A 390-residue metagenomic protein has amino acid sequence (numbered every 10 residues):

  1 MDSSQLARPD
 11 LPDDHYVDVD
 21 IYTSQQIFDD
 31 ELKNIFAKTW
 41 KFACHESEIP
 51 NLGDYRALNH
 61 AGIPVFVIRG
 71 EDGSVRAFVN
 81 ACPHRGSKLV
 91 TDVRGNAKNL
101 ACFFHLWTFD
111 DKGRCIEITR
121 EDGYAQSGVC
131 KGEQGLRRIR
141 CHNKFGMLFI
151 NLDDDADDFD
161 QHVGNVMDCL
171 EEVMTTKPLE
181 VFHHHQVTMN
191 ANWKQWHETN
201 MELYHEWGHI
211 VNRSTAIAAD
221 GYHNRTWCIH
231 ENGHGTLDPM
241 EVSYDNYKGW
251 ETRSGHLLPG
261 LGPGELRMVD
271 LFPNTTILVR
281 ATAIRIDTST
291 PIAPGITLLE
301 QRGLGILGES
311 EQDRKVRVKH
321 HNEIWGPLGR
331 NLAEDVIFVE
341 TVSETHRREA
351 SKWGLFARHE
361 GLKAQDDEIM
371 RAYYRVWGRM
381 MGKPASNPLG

Functional and structural regions predicted by a protein language model:
M1-A7, S386-G390: Basic/polar N-terminal segments that are highly enriched at the extreme N-terminus, encompassing both cleavable
Q5-I21: Short, contiguous pre-domain boundary segments
I21-H60: Non-catalytic accessory segments flanking enzyme active sites
F36-W40, S87, H205: Generic structural signal for secondary-structure transition and capping sites
A37-P50, R120-Y124, R267-P273: Short Pro/Gly-enriched beta-strand edge/turn motifs at strand-loop
E48-D154, D158-D168: Rieske [2Fe-2S] iron-sulfur-binding domain
R69, S74, N80, H142 (+1 more regions): C-terminal catalytic domain of Rieske-type non-heme iron oxygenases
